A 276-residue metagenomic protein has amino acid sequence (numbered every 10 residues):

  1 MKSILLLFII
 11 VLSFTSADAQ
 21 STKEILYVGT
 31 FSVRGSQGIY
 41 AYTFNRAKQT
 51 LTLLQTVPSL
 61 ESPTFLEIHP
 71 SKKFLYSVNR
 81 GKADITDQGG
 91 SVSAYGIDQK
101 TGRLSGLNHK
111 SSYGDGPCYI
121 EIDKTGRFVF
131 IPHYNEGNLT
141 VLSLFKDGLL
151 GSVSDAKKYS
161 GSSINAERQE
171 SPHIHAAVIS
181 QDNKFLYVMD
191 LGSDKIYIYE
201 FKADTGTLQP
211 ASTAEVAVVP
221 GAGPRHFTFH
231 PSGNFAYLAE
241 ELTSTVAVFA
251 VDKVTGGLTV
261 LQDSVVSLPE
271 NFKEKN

Functional and structural regions predicted by a protein language model:
M1-K23: Bacterial Sec-dependent N-terminal signal peptides
S32-G35, R80-T86, N135-N138, S193-K195 (+1 more regions): Short glycine/acidic-enriched loop and turn motifs that connect beta-strands
G35, L60-S71, Y113-T125, S160-N183 (+2 more regions): Beta-rich, blade/repeat-based domains predominating in secreted/periplasmic proteins but also intracellular
T43-Q49, Y95-G102, V141-S152, Y199-L208 (+1 more regions): Short loop/turn segments immediately following beta-strands, especially the blade-tip and inter-blade linker loops
L51-P58, L104-S111, G151-G161, L208-V216 (+1 more regions): Beta-propeller fold detector
L53-G126: Blade-loop segments of beta-propeller domains
G102-A176: Asp-box/WD-like beta-propeller blade repeats and closely related beta-sheet repeat scaffolds
